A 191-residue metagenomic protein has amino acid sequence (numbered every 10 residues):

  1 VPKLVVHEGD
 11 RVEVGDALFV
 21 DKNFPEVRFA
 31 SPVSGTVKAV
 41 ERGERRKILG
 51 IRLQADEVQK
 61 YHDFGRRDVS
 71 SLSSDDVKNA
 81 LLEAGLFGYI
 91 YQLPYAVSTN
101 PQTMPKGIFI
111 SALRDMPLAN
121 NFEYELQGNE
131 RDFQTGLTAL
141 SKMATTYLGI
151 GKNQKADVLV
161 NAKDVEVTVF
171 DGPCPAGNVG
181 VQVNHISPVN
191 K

Functional and structural regions predicted by a protein language model:
V1-K3: Acidic, low-complexity mobile loops and tails
V6-V20, A39: Short, well-structured beta-strand-loop connectors
D10-V14, V33, R131-T135: Short alpha-helical basic/polar micro-motif
V12, L18, F29, F109-I110 (+1 more regions): Long, contiguous hydrophobic alpha-helical segments, chiefly transmembrane helices and signal peptides
A17-E26, E44: Short, charged beta-turn/beta-strand-edge "cap" motif at the junction between a beta-strand and an adjacent loop
E26-R42: Short, compositionally biased
E41-K191: Buried, small/hydrophobic-residue-enriched core segments of structured protein domains
